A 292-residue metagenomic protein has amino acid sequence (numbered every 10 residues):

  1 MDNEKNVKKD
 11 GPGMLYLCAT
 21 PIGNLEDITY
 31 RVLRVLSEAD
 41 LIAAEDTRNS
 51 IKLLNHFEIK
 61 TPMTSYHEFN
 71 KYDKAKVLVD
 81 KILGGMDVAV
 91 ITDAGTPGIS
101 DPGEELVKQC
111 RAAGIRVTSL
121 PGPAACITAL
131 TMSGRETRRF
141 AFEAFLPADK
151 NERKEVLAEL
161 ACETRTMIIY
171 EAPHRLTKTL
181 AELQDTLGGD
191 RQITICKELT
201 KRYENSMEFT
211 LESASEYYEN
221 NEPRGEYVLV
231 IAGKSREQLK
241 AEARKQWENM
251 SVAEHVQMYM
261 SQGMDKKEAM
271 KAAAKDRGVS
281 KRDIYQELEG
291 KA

Functional and structural regions predicted by a protein language model:
D2-F69: Glycine-rich, flexible N-terminal cofactor/catalytic loop recognition
E4, P12, T166, P173-A292: A contiguous loop/helix-start segment that scaffolds small-molecule binding in enzyme catalytic cores
G13-L15, G84-A89, R165-T166: Loop/turn-to-beta-strand initiation segments
I22-G23, D93-P97, P173-R175, K234-R236: Short glycine-rich anion-binding loops that position phosphate/pyrophosphate groups of nucleotides and phosphorylated
L36-I42, G114-T118, T166-M167: Short active-site oxyanion
T64-Y72, L146-D149: Conserved helicase motor
P102-E104, K266: Glycine-centered tight-turn and secondary-structure capping sites
E105-E163: Class I SAM-dependent methyltransferase SAM-binding "motif I" and its flanking Rossmann-like core
